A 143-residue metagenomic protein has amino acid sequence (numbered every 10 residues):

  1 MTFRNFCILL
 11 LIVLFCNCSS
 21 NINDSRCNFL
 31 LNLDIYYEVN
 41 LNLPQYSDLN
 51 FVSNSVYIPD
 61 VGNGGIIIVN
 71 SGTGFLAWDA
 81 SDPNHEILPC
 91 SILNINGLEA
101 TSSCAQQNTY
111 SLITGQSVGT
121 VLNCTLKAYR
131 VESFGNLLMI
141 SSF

Functional and structural regions predicted by a protein language model:
M1-C7: Bacterial N-terminal signal peptides that target proteins for export
V13-N17: C-terminal motif of bacterial Sec signal peptides marking the signal peptidase cleavage site
S19-S20, S103: A sequence/structural signal for flexible, mid-protein segments enriched in small/helix-disrupting residues
N21-G97, S111-L112, K127-F143: N-terminal pre-ligand scaffold of iron-sulfur
T73, A105-Q106: Short loop/turn microsegments at loop-to-beta-strand junctions
D82, S102-C104: Short cysteine clusters
A100-T101, S117: Short polybasic amphipathic segments
Q106-T114, G119-N123: Extracellular/periplasmic metallocenter environments
